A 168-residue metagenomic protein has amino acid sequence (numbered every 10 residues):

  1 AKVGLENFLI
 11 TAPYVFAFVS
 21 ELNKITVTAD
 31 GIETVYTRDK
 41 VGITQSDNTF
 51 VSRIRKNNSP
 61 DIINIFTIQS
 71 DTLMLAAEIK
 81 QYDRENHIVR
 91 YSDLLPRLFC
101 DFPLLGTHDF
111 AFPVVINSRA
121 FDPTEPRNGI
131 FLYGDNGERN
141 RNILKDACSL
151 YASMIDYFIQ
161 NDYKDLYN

Functional and structural regions predicted by a protein language model:
A1-N168: GHKL/Bergerat-fold ATPase module
